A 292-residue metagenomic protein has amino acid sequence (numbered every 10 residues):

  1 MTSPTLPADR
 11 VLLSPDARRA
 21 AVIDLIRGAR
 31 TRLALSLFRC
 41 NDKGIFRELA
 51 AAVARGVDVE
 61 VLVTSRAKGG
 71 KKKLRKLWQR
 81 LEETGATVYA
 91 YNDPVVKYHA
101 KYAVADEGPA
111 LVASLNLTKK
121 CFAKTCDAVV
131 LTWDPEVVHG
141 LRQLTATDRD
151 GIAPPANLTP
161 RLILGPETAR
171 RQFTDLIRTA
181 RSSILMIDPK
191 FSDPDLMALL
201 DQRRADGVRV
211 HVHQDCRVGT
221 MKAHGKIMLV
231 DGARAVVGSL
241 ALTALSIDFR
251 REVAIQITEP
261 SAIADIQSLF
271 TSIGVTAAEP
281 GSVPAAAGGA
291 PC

Functional and structural regions predicted by a protein language model:
M1-G28, S36-T179, I187-F270, G274-V275 (+1 more regions): HKD-type phospholipase D/PLD-like phosphodiesterase module
G289-C292: Terminal interaction modules at protein C-ends
